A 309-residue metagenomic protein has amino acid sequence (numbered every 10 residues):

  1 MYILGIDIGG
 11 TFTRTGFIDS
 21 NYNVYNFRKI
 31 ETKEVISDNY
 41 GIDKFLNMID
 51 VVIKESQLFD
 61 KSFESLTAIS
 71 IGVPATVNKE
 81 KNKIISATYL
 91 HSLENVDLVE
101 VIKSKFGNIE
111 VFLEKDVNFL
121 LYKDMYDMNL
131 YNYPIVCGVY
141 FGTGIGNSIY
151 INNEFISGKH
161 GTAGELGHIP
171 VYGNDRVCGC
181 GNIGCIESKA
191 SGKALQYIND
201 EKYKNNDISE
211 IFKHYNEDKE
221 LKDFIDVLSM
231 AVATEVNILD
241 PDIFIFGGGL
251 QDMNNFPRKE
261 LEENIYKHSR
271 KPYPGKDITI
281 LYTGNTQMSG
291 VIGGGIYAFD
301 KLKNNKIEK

Functional and structural regions predicted by a protein language model:
M1-A68, V77-K81, I102-I109, Y126-Y133 (+2 more regions): ATP-binding/phosphotransfer module of carbohydrate and carboxylate kinases, centering on a glycine-rich
N23-V24, I84, F155-I156: Hydrophobic "anchor" residues
F27-K29, A87, Y122, G158: Residue-level detector of high-confidence beta-strand sites
E31-E34, S92, T162-E165: A short acidic/small-residue loop/turn micro-motif
T67, V73, I151-N152: A cytosolic small-molecule/anion-sensing beta-strand core signal
N82-N95: A charged helix-plus-loop insertion that forms the helical arch/lid used to bind and gate nucleic-acid substrates
V111-D116: General beta-strand structural signal in soluble alpha/beta enzymes
Y131-K189: Glycine-rich phosphate-binding loop of actin/hexokinase-like ATP-binding domains
